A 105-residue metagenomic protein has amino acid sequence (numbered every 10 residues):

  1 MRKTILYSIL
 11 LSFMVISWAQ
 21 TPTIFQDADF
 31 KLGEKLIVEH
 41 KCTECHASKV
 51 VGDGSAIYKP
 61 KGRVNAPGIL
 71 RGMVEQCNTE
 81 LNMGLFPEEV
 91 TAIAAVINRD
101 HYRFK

Functional and structural regions predicted by a protein language model:
M1-D27, F104-K105: N-terminal export/targeting leaders of redox proteins
W18-I37, T79-N82: Electrostatic cytochrome c docking/interface patches
G33, E39-K49, I93: The canonical Cys-X-X-Cys-His
V50-S55: Iron-sulfur (Fe-S) cluster-binding segments and ferredoxin-like electron-carrier domains, especially [2Fe-2S]
Y58-N65: Short cysteine/histidine-rich metal-coordination sites, predominantly Zn2+-binding motifs
L70-E89: Short Fe-S-cluster ligation motifs
M83-K105: C-terminal capping alpha-helices of c-type cytochrome domains
